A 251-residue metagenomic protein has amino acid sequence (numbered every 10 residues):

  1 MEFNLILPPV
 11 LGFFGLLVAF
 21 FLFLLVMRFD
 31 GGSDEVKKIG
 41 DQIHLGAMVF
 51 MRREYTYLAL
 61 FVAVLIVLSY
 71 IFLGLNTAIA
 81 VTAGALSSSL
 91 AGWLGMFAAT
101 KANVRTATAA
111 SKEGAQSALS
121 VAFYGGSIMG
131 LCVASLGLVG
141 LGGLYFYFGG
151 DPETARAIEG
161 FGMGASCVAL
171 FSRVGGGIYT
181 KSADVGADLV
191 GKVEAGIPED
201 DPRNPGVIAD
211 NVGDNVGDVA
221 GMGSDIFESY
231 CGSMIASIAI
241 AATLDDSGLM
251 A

Functional and structural regions predicted by a protein language model:
E2-A251: Hydrophobic, small-residue-rich transmembrane alpha-helices and their short perimembrane loops in multi-pass membrane
